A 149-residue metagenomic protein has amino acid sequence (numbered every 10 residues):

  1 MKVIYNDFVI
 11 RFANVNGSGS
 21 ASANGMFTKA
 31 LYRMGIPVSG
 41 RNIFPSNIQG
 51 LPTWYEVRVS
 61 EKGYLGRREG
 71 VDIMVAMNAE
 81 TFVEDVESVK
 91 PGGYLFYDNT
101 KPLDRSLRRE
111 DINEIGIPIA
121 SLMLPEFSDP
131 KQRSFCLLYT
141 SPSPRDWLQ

Functional and structural regions predicted by a protein language model:
M1-I4: A short, basic/flexible loop-to-alpha-helix module at the beginning of a structural domain
N6-M74: Anionic-ligand anchoring segments at beta-strand to alpha-helix junctions in alpha/beta enzyme folds, i.e., glycine
I43-F44, T100-P102, I119-A120: Short, ordered loop/turn segments at secondary-structure junctions
M74-V75, I112, K131-L138: Hydrophobic alpha-helical bundles that form the membrane domains of multi-pass transporters
S88-R105: ADP-ribose/adenylate-binding Rossmann-like module
L103-G116: Rossmann-fold NAD(P)-binding glycine/threonine-rich loop
G116-E126: A short, charged helix-loop
Y139-Q149: Single conserved hydrophobic/aromatic residue that forms the stacking wall/gate of nucleotide- or nucleobase-binding
